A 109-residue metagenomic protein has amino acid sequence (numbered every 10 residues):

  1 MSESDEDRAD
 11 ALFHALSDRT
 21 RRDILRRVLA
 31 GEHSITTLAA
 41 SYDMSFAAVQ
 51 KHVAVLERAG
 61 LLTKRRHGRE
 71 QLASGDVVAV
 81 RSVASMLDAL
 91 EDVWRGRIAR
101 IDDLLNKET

Functional and structural regions predicted by a protein language model:
S2, D7-A47, E70-R81, S85: N-terminal helix-turn-helix DNA-binding core of bacterial DNA-binding proteins
V53-A54: Short, hydrophobic-biased segments on the C-terminal half of alpha helices that form "recognition helices"
E57-G68, L72-S74: Beta-hairpin "wing" of winged helix-turn-helix
V80-L104: C-terminal structural segments of small proteins and small subunits
N106-T109: A structural signal for repeat-array scaffolds
